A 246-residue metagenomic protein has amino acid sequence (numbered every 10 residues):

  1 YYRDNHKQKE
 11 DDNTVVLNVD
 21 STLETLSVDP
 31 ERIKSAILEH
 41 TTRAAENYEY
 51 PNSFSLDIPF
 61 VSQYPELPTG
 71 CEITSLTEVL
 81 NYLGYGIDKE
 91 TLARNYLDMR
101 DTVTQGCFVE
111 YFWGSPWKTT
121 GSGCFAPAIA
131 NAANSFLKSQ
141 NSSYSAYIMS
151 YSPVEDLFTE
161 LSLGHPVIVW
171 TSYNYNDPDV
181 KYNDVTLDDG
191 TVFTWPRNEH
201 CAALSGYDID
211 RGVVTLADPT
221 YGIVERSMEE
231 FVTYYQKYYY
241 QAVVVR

Functional and structural regions predicted by a protein language model:
Y1-A132, Y173-Y175, K181-V185, V192-W195: Active-site-adjacent structural segments surrounding the nucleophilic cysteine of cysteine proteases and isopeptidases
G70, A146-I148, V167-T171, A203 (+1 more regions): Structural recognition of the beta-strand scaffold that forms the well-ordered cores of secreted hydrolase catalytic
S75, S150-S152, T171-Y175, G206-D208 (+1 more regions): A mature extracytoplasmic/lumenal domain signature
P116-E155, T159-L163: Mid-length scaffold segments of soluble, non-membrane domains
Q140-Y144, L163-I168, R211-G212, Y240: Loop/turn elements at helix/coil->beta-strand transitions in domains of secreted/extracellular proteins
E155-D156, N176-K181, I223-E225: Short, surface-exposed beta-strand/loop "edge" segments at domain boundaries and coil↔beta transitions
F158-V167, T171-D179: Short, solvent-exposed, low-complexity loop/linker segments
N183-P196, A202-R246: Noncatalytic regulatory segments and standalone regulatory/sensor domains
